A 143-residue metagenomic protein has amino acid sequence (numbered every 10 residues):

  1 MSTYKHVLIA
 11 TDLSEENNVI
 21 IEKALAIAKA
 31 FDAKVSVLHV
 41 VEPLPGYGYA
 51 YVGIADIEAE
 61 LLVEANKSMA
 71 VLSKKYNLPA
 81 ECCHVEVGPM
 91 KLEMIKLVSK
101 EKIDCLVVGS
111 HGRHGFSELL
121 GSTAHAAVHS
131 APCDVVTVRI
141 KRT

Functional and structural regions predicted by a protein language model:
M1-S2, S73-L106, T143: Structural beta-alpha unit
M1-V19, L78, S130-T143: Intrinsically disordered or low-complexity boundary/linker segments at protein termini and domain junctions
S2-Y51: Small/aliphatic-rich secondary-structure junction motif
A33-K34, L78, I103, C133: Short glycine/serine/threonine/alanine-rich loop segments
L38, C82-E86, V136: General small-molecule cofactor/ligand-binding pocket signal
I54-K67: A short acidic, glycine-rich active-site loop that binds or catalyzes chemistry on phosphate/adenosine moieties
E64, V85-P89, H111: Short beta->alpha linker loops
L97-T143: Gly/Ser-rich helix-loop-strand patches that form or flank binding pockets for ribonucleotide-derived cofactors
